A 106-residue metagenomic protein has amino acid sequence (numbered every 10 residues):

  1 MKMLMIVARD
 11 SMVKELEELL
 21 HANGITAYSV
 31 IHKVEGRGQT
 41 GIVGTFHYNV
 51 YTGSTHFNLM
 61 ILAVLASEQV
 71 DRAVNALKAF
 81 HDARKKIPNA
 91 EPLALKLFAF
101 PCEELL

Functional and structural regions predicted by a protein language model:
M1-L106: Positively charged, small/polar-rich N-terminal and surface patches that mediate targeting and assembly and bind
